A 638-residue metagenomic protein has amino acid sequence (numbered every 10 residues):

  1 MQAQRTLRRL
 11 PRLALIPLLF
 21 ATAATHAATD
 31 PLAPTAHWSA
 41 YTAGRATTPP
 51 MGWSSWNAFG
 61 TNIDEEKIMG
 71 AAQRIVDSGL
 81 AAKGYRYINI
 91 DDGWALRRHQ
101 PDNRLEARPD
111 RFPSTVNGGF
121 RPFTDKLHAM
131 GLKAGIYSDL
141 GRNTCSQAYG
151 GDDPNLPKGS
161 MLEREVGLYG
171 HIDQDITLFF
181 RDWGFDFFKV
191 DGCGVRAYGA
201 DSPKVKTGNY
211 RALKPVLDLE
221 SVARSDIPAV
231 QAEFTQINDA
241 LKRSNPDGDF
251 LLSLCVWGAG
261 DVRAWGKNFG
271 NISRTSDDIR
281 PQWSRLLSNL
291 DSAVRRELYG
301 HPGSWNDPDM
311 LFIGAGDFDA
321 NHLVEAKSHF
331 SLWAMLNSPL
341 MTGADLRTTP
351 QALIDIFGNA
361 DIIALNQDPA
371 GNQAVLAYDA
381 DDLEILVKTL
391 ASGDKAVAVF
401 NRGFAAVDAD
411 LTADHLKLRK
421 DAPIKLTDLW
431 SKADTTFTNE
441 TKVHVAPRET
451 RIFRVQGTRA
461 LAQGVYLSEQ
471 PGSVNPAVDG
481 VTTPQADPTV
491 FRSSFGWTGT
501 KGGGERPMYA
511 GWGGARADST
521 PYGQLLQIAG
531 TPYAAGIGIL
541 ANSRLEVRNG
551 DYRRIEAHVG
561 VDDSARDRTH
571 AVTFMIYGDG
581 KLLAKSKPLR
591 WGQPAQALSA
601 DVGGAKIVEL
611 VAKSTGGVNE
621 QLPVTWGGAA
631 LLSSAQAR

Functional and structural regions predicted by a protein language model:
A28-E65, M69, R74, V216-S221 (+1 more regions): N-terminal module-boundary/linker segments of secreted carbohydrate-active enzymes
P49-S55, G84-D91, K133-S138, D186-D191 (+6 more regions): Structural recognition of the beta-strand scaffold that forms the well-ordered cores of secreted hydrolase catalytic
A71-V216: Aromatic-lined carbohydrate-binding/catalytic grooves of carbohydrate-active enzymes
L132-Y149, E163-R164, D226, V230-D261: Aromatic-lined carbohydrate-recognition surfaces of secreted/lumenal glycan-active proteins
K242-D345, N366, D379: Glycan-recognition surfaces
K327, W333-L336, M341-G343, D379-L418: Carbohydrate-binding surface patches
F437-L461: C-terminal beta-strand-rich structural cap/linker in extracellular carbohydrate-active enzymes
T458-R638: Gly-Asp-aromatic-enriched flexible segments
